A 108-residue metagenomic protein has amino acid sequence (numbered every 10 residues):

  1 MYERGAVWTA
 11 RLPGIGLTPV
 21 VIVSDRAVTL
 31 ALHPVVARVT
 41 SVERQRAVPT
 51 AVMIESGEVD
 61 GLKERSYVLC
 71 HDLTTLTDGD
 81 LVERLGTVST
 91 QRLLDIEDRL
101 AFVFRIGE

Functional and structural regions predicted by a protein language model:
M1-E108: Conserved functional hotspots at enzyme active or ligand-binding sites that engage polyanionic ligands
